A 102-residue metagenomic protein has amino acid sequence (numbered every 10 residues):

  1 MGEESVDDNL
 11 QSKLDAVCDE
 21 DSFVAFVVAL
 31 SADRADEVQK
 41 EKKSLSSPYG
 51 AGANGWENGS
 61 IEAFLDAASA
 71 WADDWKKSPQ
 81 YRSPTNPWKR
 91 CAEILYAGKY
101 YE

Functional and structural regions predicted by a protein language model:
G2-D73: Amphipathic alpha-helical packing elements
D74-E102: Amphipathic alpha-helical binding modules
